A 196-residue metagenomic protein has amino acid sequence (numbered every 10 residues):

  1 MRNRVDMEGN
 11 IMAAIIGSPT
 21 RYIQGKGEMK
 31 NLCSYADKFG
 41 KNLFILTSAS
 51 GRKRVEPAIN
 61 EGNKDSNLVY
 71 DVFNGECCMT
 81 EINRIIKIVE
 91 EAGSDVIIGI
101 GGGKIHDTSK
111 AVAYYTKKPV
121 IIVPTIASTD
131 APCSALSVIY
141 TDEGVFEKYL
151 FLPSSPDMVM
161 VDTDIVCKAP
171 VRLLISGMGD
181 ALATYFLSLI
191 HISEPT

Functional and structural regions predicted by a protein language model:
R2-V96: ATP/NTP phosphate-donor binding region
M29, R52-V55, M79, K104-K110 (+1 more regions): Short glycine/serine/threonine-rich phosphate/pyrophosphate-binding segments that cradle anionic phosphate groups
E56-N60, S109-A113, S134-A135, R172: Short amphipathic alpha-helical segments
I85, S109, I192: Aromatic/hydrophobic pocket-lining residues that form π-stacking "cages" and hydrophobic walls in ligand
V89-V112, T116-A127: A short, small-residue-rich loop immediately preceding and capping a beta-strand
Y115-S193: A glycine/threonine-rich phosphate-anchoring loop and its flanking beta-alpha core in nucleotide/phosphate-binding
